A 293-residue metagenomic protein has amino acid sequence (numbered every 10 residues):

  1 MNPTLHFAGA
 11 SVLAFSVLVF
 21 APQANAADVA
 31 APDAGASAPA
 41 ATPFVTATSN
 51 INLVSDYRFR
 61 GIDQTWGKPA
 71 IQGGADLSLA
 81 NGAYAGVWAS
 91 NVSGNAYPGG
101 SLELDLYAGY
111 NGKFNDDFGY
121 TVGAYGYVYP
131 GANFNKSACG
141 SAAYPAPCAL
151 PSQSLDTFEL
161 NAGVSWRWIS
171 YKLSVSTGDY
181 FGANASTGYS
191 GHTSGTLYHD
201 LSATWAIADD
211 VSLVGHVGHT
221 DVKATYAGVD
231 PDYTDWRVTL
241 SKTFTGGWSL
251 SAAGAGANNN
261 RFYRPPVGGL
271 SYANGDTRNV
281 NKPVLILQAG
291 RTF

Functional and structural regions predicted by a protein language model:
Q23-S49, R58-Q64, K68, Y263 (+1 more regions): Outer-membrane beta-barrel biogenesis signature
P43-V45, G67-I71, G100-L104, S154-F158 (+4 more regions): Residues that define the transmembrane beta-barrel architecture of outer-membrane proteins
L53-F59, A89-S93, G112, G126-P130 (+5 more regions): Transmembrane beta-strands of outer-membrane beta-barrel pores
G73, L106-A108, V122, L160-A162 (+4 more regions): Membrane-embedded beta-strands of outer-membrane beta-barrel proteins, especially the hydrophobic/small aromatic
D76-G82, N111-K113, G163-I169, T204-A206 (+2 more regions): Structural signature of outer-membrane beta-barrel channels/translocons
N81-V87, D116-V122, W168-L173, W205 (+2 more regions): Repeated loop/turn-to-beta-strand initiation elements of outer-membrane beta-barrel proteins
P98-S194, Y272-D276: Outer-membrane pore/translocation modules
V238, K242-W248, D276-F293: Outer-membrane beta-barrel "beta-signal"
